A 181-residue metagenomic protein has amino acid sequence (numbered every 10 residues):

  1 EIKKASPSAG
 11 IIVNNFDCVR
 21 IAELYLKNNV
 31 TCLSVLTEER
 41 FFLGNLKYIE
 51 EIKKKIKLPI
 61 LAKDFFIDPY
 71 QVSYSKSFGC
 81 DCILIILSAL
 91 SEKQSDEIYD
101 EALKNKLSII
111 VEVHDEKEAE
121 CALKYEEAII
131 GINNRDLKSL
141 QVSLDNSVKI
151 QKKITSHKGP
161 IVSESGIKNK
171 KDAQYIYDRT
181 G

Functional and structural regions predicted by a protein language model:
E1-V19, P59-I67, S108-E112, V162-I167: Active-site mouth loops of central-metabolism enzymes
K4-N15, I21-L43, L123-K152: Glycine/Thr-rich beta-alpha phosphate-binding loop at enzyme active sites
S6, V30-F41, K53, L58-I83: Active-site beta->alpha loop and helix N-cap motifs at the rims of alpha/beta catalytic domains
V19-E23, E50, S73, D96 (+4 more regions): Alpha-helical segments flanking ligand/cofactor-binding loops in enzyme cores
N29-V30, K55-L58, S77-I83, L103-L107 (+3 more regions): Glycine-enriched alpha-helix->loop->beta-strand junction motifs that scaffold or abut catalytic
F42-F65, L87, D96-E112, L144-P160: Alpha-helix-loop-beta-strand connector modules within alpha/beta enzyme cores
I67-G79, D115-E126, H157-G181: Catalytic cores of alpha/beta
Y74-Q94, G131-L140, T180-G181: Glycine-rich phosphate-binding active-site loops on the catalytic face of alpha/beta enzymes
